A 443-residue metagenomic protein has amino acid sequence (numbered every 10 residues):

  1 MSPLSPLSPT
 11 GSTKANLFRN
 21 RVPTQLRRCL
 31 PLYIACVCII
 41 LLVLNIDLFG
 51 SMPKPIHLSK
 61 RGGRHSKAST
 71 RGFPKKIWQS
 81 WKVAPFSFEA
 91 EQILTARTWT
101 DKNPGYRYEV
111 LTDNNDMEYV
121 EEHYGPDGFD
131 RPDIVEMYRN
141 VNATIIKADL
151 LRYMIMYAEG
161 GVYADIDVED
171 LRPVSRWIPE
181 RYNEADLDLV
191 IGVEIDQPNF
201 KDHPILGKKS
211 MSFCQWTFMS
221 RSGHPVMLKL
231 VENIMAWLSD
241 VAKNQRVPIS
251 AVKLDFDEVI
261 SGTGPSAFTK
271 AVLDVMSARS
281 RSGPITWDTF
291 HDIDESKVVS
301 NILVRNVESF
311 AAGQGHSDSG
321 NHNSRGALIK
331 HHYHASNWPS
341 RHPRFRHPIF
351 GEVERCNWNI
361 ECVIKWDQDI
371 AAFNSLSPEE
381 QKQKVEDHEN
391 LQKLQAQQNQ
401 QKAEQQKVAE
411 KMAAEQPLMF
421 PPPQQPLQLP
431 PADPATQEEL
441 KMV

Functional and structural regions predicted by a protein language model:
S2-A148, A164-V443: Glycosyltransferase-associated regions of secretory-pathway enzymes, highlighting luminal stem/catalytic domains
D149-G161: Small-residue hinge/turn detector
